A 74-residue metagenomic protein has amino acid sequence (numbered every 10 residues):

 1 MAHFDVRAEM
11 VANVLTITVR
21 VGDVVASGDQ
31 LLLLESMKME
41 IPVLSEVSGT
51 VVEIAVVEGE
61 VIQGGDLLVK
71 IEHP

Functional and structural regions predicted by a protein language model:
M1-N13, Q30-E46, H73: Short beta-strand-turn/beta-hairpin segments enriched in glycine/proline and small hydrophobics that form edge-strand
T16-R20, E53-V56: Short histidine-centered loop motifs in beta-beta connectors
R20-L31, E58-L68: Short, well-structured beta-strand-loop connectors
V52, V69-H73: Short alpha-helical linear motifs
